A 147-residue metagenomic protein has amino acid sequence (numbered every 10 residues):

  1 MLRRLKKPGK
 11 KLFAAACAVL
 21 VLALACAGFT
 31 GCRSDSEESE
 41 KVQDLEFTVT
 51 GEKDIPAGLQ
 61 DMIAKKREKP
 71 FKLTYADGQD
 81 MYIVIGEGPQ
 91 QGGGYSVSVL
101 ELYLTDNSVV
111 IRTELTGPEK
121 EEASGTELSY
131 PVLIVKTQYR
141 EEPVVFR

Functional and structural regions predicted by a protein language model:
L2-C17, L24-R147: Exposed, flexible binding/inhibitory loops of compact, secreted disulfide-stabilized domains
